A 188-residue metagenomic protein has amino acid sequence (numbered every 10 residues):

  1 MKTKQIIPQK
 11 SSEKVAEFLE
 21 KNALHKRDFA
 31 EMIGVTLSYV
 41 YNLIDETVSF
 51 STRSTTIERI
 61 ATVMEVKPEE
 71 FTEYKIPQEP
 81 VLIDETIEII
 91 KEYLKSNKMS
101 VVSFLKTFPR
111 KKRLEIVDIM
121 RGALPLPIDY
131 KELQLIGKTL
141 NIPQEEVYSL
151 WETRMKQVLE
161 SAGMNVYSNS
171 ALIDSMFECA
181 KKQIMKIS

Functional and structural regions predicted by a protein language model:
M1-D28, I76-S103: A short, Lys/Arg-rich alpha-helix, primarily the initiator
L19, I44-D45, T56, M64 (+4 more regions): DNA major-groove recognition helix of helix-turn-helix
L24, V35, V66, M99 (+2 more regions): The short coil/loop that forms the "turn" connecting the two helices of the helix-turn-helix
R27, S38, E69, L114 (+1 more regions): Key DNA-contact positions within bacterial/archaeal DNA-binding proteins
G34-S51, Y74-I76, R110-L126: Recognition helix of helix-turn-helix/homeodomain-like DNA-binding domains that insert into the DNA major groove
T47-T62, A123-K138: Short, basic-rich loop-to-helix N-cap that marks the start of a DNA-contacting helix
E65-V81, L140-V158: Short C-terminal boundary/hinge segments that cap the last helix of small helical domains
V81-F108, W151-S188: Interfacial/linker helices and their anchor residues that mediate assembly or domain coupling
